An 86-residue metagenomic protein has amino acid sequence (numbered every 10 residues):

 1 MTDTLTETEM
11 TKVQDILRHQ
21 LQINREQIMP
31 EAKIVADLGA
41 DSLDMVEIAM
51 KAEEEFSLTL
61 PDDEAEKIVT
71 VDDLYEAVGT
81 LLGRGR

Functional and structural regions predicted by a protein language model:
T2-E26, G79-R86: Thiotemplate assembly-line natural product biosynthesis machinery
Q14, E31, A49: Generic structural marker for isolated residues within well-ordered, non-membrane alpha-helices of soluble domains
L17, I28, A52, L74: Residue-level signature of catalytic and energy-coupling elements of molecular machines, predominantly ATP/GTP-dependent
Q20-G39, F56-K67, L82: Phosphopantetheine carrier-protein modules
A36-E55, D73: Phosphopantetheine-attachment site and its flanking helix in carrier
E66-G85: C-terminal structural segments of small proteins and small subunits
